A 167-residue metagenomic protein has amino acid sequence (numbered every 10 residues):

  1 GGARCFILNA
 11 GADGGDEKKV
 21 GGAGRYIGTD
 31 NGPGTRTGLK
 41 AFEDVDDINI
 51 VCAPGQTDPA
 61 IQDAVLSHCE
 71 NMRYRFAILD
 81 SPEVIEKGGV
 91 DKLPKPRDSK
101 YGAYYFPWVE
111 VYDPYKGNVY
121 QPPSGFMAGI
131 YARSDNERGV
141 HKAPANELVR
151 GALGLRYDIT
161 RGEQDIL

Functional and structural regions predicted by a protein language model:
G1-L167: A glycine- and small-residue-enriched flexible loop/hinge signal that marks low-structured segments
